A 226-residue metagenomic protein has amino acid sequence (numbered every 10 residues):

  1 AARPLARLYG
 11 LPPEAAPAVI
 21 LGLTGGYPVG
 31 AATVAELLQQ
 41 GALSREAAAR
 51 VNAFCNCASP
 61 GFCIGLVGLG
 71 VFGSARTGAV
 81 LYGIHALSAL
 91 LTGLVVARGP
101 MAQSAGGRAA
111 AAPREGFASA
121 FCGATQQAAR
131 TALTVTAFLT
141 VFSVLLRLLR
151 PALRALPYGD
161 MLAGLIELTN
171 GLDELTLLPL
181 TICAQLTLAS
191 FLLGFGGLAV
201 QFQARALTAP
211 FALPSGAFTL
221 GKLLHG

Functional and structural regions predicted by a protein language model:
A1, F121, T125-L193, G197: Transmembrane helical segments that form the transport core of multi-pass membrane transport proteins
A1-A15, T134, F138, H225: N-terminal alpha-helical transmembrane segments of multi-pass membrane transport and channel/translocase proteins
L8, Q39, F72-A111, A206-G226: Juxtamembrane and boundary regions of transmembrane helices in multi-pass small-molecule transporters and channels
Y9-F72, L162-L177, Q185-F211, L220: Alpha-helical membrane segments and immediately flanking helix-loop junctions that form or couple to the substrate/ion
P17, Q126, R130, T134 (+1 more regions): Alpha-helical transmembrane segments of multi-pass membrane proteins
G22, V80, I84-T92, F138 (+6 more regions): Alpha-helical transmembrane segments in multi-pass membrane proteins
L91-G99, V141, L145, L149 (+3 more regions): Alpha-helical membrane-inserting segments
G107-C122: Short, membrane-interfacial amphipathic segments enriched in basic
